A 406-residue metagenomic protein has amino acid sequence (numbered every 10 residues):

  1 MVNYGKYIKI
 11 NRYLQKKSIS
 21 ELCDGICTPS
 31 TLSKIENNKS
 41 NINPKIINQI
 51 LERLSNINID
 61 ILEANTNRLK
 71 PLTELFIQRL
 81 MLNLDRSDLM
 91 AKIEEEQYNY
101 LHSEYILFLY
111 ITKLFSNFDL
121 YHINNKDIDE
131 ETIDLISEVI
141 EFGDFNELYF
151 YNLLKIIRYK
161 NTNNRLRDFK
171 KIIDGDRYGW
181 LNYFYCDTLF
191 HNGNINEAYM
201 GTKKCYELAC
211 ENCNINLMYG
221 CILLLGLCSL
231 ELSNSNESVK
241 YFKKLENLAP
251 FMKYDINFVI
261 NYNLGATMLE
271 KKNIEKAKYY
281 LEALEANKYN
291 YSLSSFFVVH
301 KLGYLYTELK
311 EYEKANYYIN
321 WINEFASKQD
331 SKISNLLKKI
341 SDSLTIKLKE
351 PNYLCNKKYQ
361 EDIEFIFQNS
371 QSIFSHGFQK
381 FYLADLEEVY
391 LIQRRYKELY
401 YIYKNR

Functional and structural regions predicted by a protein language model:
M1-L14: A short, Lys/Arg-rich alpha-helix, primarily the initiator
I10, S20-E21, K45, Q49: Alpha-helical residues within helix-turn-helix
Y13, C27, N37-N38, E52: Residue-level detection of the helix-turn-helix DNA-binding "recognition helix"
Q15-K34: Short alpha-helical DNA-recognition segment
N43-I61: DNA major-groove recognition helix of helix-turn-helix/homeodomain DNA-binding modules
N58-P71, I173, Q371-F374: TPR-adjacent "capping" and linker segments in tetratricopeptide-repeat scaffold/adaptor proteins
L69-L120, S294-V298: Helix-turn-helix/homeodomain-like alpha-helical modules used for DNA recognition and transcription-factor dimerization
T112-E398: Extended amphipathic alpha-helical coiled-coil/heptad-repeat regions
